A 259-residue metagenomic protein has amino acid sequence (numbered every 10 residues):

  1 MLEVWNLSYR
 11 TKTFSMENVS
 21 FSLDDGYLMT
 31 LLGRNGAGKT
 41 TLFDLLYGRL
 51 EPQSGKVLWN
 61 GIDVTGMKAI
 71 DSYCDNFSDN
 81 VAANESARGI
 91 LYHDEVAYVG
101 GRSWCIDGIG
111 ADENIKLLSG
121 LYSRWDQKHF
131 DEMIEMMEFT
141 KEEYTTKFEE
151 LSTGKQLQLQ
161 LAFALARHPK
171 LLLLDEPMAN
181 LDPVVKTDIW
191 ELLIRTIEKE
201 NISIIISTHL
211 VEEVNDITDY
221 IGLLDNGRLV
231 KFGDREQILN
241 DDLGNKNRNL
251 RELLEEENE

Functional and structural regions predicted by a protein language model:
L32-R34: The feature captures the beta-strand-to-loop junction immediately N-terminal to the Walker
Y47: Helix-to-loop junction immediately C-terminal to a conserved catalytic motif
G55-Y92: Conserved ABC transporter NBD signature motif
R102, D107-L121: Q-loop/switch helix immediately C-terminal to the Walker
K147-G154: Conserved ABC ATPase signature
L172-E176: Catalytic Walker B motif of ABC-type/P-loop ATPase nucleotide-binding domains
